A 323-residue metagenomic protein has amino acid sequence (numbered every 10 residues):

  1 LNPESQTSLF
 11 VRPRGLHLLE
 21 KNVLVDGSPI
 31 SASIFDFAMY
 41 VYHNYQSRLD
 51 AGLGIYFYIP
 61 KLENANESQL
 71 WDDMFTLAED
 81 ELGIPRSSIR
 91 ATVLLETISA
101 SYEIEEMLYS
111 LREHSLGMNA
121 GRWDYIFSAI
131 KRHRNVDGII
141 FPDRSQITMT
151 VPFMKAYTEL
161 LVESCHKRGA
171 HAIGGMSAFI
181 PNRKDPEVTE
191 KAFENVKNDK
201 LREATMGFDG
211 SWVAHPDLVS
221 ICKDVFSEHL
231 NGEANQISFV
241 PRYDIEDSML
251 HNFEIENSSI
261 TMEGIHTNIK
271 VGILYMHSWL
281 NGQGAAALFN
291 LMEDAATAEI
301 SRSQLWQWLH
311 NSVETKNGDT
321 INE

Functional and structural regions predicted by a protein language model:
L1-E323: Expand to "…catalyze enediolate/carbanion chemistry for C-C bond making/breaking, isomerization, decarboxylation
